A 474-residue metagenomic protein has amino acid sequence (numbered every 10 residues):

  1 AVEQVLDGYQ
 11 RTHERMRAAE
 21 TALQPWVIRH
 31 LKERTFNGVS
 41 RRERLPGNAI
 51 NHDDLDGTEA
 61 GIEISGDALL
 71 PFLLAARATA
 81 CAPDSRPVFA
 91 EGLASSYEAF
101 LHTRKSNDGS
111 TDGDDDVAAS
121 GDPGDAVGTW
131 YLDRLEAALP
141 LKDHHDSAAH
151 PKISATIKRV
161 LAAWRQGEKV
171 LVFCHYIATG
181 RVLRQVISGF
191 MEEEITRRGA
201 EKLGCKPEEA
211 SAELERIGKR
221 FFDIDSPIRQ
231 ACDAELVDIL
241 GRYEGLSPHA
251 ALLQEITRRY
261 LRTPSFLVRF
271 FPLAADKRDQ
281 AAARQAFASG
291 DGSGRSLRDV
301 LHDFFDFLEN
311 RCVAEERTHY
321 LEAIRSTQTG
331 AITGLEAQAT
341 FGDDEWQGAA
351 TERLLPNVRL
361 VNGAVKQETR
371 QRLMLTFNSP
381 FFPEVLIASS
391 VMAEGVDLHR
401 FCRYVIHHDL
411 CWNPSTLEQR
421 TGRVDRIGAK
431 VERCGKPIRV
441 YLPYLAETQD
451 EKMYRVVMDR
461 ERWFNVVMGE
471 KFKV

Functional and structural regions predicted by a protein language model:
A1-F381, S389-V396, C434-V474: Helicase motor interdomain insertion/brace
R184-Q185, L398-F401, E418-Q419: Short amphipathic alpha-helical segments
S188-F190, C402-I406, G422-V424: Glycine-rich, phosphate-binding/catalytic loops in enzymes
E384-V385, Y404: Short, Asp-centered acidic motifs that coordinate Mg2+ and/or phosphate in catalytic or ligand-binding sites
M392-A393, R403, C411-W412, D425: Catalytic acidic motif of RecA-like/P-loop NTPases
E394, I406-H407, L417-R420: Extended, hydrophobic alpha-helical segments in both membrane/secreted and soluble proteins
D397-L410, R439-V440: A short beta-strand element within the Helicase C-terminal
N413-C434: Conserved SF2 helicase motif VI
